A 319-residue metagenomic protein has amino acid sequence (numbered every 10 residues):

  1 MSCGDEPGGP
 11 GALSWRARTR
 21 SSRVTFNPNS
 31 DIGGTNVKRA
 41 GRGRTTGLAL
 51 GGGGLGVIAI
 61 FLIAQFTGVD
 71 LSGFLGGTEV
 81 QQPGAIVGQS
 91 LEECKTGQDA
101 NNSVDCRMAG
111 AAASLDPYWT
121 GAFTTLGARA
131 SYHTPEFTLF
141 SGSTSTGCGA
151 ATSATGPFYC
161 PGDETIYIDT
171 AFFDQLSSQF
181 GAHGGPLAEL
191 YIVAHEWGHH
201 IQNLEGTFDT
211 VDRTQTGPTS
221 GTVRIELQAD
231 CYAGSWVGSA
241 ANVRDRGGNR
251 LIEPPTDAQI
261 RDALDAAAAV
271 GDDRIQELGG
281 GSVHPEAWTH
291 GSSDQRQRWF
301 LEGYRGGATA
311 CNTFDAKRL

Functional and structural regions predicted by a protein language model:
S2-E93: Long amphipathic alpha-helical segments used for membrane anchoring, targeting, substrate engagement, or oligomerization
S14-R39, G217-G248: Post-HExxH zinc-binding segment in Zn-dependent metallohydrolases
L62, W119, I168, Y191-L204 (+2 more regions): Active-site recognition of the HExxH zinc-binding catalytic motif
S72-L75, G142-D169: Catalytic zinc-binding patch centered on the HExxH motif and its immediate surroundings that defines zinc-dependent
C106-A112, D116-Y118, A122-G127, Q228-D273: Short helix/loop segments within enzyme catalytic domains that coordinate or immediately flank catalytic cofactors
D174-Y191, G217-V223: Short pre-active-site segment immediately N-terminal to the catalytic Zn-binding motif
W197-R213, S235-W236, A240-N242: Catalytic Zn2+-binding segment of zinc metalloproteases
G271-L319: Pan-zinc metallopeptidase signature
